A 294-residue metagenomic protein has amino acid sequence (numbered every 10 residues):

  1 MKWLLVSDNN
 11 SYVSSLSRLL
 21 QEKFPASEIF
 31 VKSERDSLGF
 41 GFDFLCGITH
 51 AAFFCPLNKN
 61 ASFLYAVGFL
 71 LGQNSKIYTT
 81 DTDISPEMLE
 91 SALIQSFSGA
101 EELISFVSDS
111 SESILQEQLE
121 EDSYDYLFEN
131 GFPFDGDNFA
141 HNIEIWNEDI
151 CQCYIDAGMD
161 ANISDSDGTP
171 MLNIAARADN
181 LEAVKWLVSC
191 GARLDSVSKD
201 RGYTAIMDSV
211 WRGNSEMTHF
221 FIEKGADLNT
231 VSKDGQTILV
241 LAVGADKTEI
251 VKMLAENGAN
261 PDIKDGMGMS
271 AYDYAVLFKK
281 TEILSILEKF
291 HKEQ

Functional and structural regions predicted by a protein language model:
M1-T49: Conserved N-terminal substructure of TIR/SEFIR domains
L57-G72: Conserved TIR/SEFIR loop-to-helix hotspot centered on a Trp-containing motif with a nearby acidic residue
E87-H141, I150: C-terminal interaction surface of TIR/SEFIR-family domains
F132, D165, S198-K199, S232 (+1 more regions): Ankyrin repeat boundary/linker residues
D135, G168, R201-G202, G235 (+1 more regions): Start-of-repeat signature of ankyrin repeats
H141-W146, I174-N180, D208-N214, L241-K247 (+1 more regions): Ankyrin repeat A-helix N-terminal signature
N147-I155, N180-V188, N214-I222, K247-A255 (+1 more regions): Ankyrin repeat structural motif
